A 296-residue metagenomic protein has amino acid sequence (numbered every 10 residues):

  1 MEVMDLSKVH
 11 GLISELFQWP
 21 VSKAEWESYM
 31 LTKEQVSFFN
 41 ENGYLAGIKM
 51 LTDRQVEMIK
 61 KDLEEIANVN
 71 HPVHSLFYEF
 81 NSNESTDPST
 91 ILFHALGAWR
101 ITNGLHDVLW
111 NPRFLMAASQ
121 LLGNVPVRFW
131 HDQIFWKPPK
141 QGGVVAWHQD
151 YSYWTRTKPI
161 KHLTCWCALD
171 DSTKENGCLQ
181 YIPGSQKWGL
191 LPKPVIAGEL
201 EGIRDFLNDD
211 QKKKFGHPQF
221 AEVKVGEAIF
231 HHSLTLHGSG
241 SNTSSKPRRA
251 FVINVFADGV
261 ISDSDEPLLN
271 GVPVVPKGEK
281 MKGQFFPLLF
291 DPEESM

Functional and structural regions predicted by a protein language model:
E2-A24, I66-V69, V73-H74, Y78 (+4 more regions): Non-heme Fe(II)/2-oxoglutarate
E2-N42, I48-W147, Y153, P194 (+2 more regions): Non-heme Fe(II)-dependent double-stranded beta-helix
W19, S172-L236, V260, G278-E279: Double-stranded beta-helix
S28, Y44-A46, T164-A168, P218-F220 (+2 more regions): Conserved hydrophobic/aromatic beta-strand scaffold that supports enzyme active sites
Q133, Q149-Y151, C167-D171, P183: Short, structured patches in soluble enzyme cores that scaffold and shape functional sites
Q141, A146-Q149, T157-K158, E175-Y181 (+2 more regions): A short secondary-structure junction signal
D150-T155, G216-P218: Short, P/G- and charge-enriched loop/turn segments at secondary-structure junctions
T155-K174, E222-V223, F230, N254-D258: Short, conserved beta-strand element in jelly-roll/cupin
